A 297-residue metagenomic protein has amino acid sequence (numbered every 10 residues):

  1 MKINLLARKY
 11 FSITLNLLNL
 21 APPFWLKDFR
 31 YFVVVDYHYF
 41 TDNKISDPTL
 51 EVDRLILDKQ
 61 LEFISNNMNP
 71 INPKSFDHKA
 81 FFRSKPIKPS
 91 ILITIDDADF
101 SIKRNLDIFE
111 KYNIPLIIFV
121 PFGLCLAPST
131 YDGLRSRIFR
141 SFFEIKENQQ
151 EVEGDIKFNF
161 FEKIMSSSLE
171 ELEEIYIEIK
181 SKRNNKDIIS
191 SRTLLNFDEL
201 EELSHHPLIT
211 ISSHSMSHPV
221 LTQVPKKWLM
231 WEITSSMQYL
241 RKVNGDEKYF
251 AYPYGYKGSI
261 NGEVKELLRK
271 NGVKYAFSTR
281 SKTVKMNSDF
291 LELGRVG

Functional and structural regions predicted by a protein language model:
M1-T94, F100-I102, H206, Q223-G297: C-terminal active-site subregion of NodB/CE4 polysaccharide deacetylases
V35-T41, E110-G258, E292-L293: Metal-dependent polysaccharide deacetylase catalytic core of the NodB/CE4 family, i.e., the active-site-bearing domain
T94-I95, S212: Generic enzyme active-site microenvironment
D99-F100, S217: Short active-site segment of divalent metal-dependent hydrolases/proteases that encodes the spacing between
K103-E110: Short alpha-helix within the catalytic core of nucleotide-sugar-dependent glycosyltransferases
D107, E201, K265-E266: Alpha-helical segments flanking ligand/cofactor-binding loops in enzyme cores
